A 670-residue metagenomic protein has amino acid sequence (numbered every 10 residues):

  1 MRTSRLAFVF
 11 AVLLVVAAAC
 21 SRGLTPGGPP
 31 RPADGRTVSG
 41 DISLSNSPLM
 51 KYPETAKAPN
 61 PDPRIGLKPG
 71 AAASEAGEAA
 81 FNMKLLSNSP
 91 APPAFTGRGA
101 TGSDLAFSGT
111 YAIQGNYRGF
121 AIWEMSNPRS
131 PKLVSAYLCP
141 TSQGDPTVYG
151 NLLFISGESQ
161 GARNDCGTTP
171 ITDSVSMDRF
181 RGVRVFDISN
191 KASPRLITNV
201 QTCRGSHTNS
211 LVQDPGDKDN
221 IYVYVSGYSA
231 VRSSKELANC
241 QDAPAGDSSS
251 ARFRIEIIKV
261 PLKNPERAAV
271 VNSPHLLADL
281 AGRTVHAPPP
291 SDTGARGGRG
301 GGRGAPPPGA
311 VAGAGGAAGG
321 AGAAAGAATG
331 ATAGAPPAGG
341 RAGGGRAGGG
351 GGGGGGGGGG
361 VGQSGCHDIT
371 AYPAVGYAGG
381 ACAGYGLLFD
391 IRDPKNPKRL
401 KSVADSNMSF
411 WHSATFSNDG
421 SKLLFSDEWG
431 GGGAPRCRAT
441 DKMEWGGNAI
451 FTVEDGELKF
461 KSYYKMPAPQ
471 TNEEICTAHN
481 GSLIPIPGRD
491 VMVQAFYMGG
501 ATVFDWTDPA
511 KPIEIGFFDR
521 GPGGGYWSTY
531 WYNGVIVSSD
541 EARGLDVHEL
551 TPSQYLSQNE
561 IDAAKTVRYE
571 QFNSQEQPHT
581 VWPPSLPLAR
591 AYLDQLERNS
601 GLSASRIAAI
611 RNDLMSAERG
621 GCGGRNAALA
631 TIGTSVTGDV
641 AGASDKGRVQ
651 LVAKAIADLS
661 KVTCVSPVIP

Functional and structural regions predicted by a protein language model:
M1-F10: Bacterial N-terminal signal peptides that target proteins for export
F10, P146, I369, P397 (+3 more regions): Residue-level detector of buried hydrophobic side-chain packing in well-ordered secondary-structure elements
A17-A19: C-terminal motif of bacterial Sec signal peptides marking the signal peptidase cleavage site
R22-Q595: Feature marking well-ordered beta-strand scaffolds used for ligand recognition
N559-P670: Soluble extracellular-acting proteins and domains
